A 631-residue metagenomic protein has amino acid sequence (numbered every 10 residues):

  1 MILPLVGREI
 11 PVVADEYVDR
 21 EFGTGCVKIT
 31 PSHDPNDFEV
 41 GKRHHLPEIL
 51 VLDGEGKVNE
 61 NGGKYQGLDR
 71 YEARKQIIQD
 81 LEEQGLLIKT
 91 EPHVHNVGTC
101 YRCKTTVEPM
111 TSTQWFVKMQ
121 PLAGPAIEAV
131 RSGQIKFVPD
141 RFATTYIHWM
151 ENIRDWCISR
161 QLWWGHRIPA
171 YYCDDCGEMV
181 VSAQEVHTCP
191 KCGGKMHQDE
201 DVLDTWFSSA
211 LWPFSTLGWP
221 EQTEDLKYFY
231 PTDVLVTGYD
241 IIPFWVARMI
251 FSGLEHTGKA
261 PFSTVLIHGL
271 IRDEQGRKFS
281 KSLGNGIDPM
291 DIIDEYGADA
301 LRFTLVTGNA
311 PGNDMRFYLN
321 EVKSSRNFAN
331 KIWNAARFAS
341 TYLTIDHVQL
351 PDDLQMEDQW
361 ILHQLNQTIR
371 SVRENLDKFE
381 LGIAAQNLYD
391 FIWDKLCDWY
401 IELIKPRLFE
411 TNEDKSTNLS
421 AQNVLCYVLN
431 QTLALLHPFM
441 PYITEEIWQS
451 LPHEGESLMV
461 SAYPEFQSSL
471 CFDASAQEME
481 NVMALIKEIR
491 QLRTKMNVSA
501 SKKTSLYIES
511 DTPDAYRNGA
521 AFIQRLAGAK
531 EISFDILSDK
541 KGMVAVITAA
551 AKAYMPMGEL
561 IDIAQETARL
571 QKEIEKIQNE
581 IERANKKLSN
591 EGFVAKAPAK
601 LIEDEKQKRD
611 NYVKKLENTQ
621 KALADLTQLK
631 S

Functional and structural regions predicted by a protein language model:
M1-E55, P125-S159, W163, T188-G193 (+4 more regions): NTP-handling and nucleic-acid-processing catalytic cores
I2-P4, V13-A14, K28-T30, L52 (+9 more regions): Residues in well-ordered beta-strands of folded domains
R8, Y17-D175, I241, W245 (+6 more regions): Residue patterns forming the tRNA-binding/recognition surfaces of aminoacyl-tRNA synthetases and related DALR
K42, E48, G253-K259: Active-site palm subdomain of RNA-directed nucleic acid polymerases
M110-Q114, P121-R131, K195-G218: Short microdomains enriched in Cys/His and/or Lys/Arg
H148-F207, L211, E255-A298, N313-S631: Feature 926 captures the class I aminoacyl-tRNA synthetase adenylation module centered on the KMSKS loop
Y230-D240: A short glycine/serine-rich beta->alpha loop
W245-E255: Short Ser/Thr-interspersed hydrophobic loop/turn segments at strand-loop and sheet-helix junctions that line or gate
